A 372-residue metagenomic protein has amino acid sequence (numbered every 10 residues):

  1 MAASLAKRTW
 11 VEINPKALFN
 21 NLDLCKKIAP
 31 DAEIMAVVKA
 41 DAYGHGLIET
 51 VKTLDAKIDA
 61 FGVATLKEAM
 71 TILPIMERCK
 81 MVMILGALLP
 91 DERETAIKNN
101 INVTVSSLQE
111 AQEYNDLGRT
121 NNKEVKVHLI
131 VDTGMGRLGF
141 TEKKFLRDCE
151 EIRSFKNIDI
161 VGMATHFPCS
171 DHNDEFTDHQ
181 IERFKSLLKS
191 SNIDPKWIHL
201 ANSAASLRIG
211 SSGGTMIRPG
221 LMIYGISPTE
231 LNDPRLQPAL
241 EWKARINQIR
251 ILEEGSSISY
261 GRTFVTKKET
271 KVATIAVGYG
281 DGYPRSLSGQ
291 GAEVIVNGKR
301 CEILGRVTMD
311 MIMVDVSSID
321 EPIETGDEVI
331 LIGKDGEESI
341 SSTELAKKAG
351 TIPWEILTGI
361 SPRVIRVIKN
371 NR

Functional and structural regions predicted by a protein language model:
A2-P15, F19, E68-M70, L88-P90 (+3 more regions): Active-site anion/phosphate-binding pocket segments in diverse small-molecule metabolic enzymes
L5, W10-I13, A17-N20, K27 (+1 more regions): Active-site-proximal beta-alpha core segment in soluble small-molecule metabolic enzymes
